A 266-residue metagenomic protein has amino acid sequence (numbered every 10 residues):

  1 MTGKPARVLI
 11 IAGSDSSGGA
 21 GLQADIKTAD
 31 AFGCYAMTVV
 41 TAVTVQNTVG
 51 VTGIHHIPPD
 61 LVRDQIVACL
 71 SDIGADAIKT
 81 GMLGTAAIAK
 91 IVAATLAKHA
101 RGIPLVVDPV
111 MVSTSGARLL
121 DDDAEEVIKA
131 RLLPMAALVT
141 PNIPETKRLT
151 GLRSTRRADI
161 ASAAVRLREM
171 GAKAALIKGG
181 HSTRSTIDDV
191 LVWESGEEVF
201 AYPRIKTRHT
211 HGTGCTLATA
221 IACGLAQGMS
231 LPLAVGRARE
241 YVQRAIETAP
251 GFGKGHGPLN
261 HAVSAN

Functional and structural regions predicted by a protein language model:
M1-P5, I10, G21, S185-F200: Acidic-glycine-rich active-site phosphate/pyrophosphate-binding loop
T2-I10, A29-S115: Conserved N-terminal subdomain of the carbohydrate kinase-like
P5, H56, P232-N266: Charged C-terminal helix
I11-S17, E198-H211: Short pre-catalytic strand/loop immediately N-terminal to key active-site residues, enriched for Gly-Thr
T28, K147-R148, R208-L231: Short, small-residue alpha-helix embedded
F32-M37, E198, G224-A238: Phosphate-handling active-site elements
D122-E197: Conserved phosphate/ATP/ADP-binding segment of small-molecule kinases
